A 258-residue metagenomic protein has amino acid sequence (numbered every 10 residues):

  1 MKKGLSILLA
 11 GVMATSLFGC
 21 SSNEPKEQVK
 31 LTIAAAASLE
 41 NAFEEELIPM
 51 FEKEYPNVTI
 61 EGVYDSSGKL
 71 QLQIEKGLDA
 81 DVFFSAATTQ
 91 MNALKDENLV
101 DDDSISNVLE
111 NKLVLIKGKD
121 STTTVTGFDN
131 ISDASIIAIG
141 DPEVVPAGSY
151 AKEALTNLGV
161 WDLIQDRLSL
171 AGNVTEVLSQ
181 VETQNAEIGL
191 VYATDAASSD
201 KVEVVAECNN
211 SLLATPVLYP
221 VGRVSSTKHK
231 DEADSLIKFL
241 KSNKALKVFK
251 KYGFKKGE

Functional and structural regions predicted by a protein language model:
M1-E24: Sec-dependent N-terminal signal peptides of Gram-positive bacterial secreted proteins and lipoproteins
C20-P49, E54, G68, L72-K76 (+4 more regions): Exported/periplasmic ABC-transporter solute-binding proteins
I60: Hydrophobic anchor at the start of a short beta-strand that flanks the dinucleotide cofactor-binding loop
D81-S85: Periplasmic-binding protein-like
N98, D102-S106: Central helical "cap/lid" subdomain
